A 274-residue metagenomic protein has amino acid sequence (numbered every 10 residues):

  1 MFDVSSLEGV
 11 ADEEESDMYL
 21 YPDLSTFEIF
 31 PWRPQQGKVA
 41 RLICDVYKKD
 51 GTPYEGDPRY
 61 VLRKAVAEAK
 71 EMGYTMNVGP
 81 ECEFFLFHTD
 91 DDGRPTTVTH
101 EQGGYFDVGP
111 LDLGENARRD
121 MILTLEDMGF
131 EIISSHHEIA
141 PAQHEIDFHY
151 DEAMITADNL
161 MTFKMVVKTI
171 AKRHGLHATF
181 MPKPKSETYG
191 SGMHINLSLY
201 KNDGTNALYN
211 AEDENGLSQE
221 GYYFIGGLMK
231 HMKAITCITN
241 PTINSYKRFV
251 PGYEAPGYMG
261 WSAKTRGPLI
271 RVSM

Functional and structural regions predicted by a protein language model:
M1-S134, T156, T162, L176: ATP/Mg2+-dependent ligation/transfer catalytic cores
G37-V39, G79, I139-P141, G190-H194 (+1 more regions): Short, solvent-exposed loop/turn segments at the edges of secondary structure
A67, L123-D127, M165-K172, G226 (+1 more regions): Short, intrinsically disordered, mixed-charge
V78-C82, H136-E138, T239-I243: Short coil/turn segments at secondary-structure boundaries
C82, L86, E138-I146: Short, conserved phosphate-binding/catalytic loop or strand-edge motifs used in phosphoryl-/nucleotidyl-transfer
G109, L113-A117, S134-A140, E152-F163 (+3 more regions): Short, contiguous, pocket-lining structural segments that sit at or immediately flank catalytic/ligand-binding sites
D147-A153, K172-M274: Loop-rich catalytic cores of soluble enzymes, especially ATP-dependent carboxylate-amine ligases and other
